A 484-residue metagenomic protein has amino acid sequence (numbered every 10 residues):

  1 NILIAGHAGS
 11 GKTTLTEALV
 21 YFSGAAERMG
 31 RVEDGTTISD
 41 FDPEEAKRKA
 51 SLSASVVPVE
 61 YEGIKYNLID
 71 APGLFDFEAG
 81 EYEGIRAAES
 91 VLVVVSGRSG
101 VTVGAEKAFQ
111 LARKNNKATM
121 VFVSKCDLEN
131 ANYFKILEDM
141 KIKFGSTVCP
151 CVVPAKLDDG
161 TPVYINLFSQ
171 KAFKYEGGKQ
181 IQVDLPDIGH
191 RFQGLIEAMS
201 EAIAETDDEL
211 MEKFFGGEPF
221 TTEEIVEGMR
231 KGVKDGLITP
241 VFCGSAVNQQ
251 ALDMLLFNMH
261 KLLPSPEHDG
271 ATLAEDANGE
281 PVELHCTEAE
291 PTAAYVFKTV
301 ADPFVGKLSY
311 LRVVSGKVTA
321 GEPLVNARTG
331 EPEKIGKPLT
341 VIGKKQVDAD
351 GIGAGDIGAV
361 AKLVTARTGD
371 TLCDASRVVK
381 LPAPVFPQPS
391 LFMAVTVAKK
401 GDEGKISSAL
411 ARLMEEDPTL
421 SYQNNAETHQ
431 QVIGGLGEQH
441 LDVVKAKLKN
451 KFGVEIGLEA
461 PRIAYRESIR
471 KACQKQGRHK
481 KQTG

Functional and structural regions predicted by a protein language model:
N1-G484: Structural and coupling elements of P-loop NTPases
